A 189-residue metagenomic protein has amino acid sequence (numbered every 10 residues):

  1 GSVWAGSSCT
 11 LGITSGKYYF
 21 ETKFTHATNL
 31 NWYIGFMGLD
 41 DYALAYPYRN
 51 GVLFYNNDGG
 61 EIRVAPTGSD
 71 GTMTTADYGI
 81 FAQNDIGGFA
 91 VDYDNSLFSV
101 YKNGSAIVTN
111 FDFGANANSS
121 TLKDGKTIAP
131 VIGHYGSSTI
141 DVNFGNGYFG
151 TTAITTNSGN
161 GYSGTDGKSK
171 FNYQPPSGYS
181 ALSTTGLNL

Functional and structural regions predicted by a protein language model:
G1-L189: PRY/SPRY (B30.2) beta-sandwich protein-interaction domains and their adjacent Ser/Pro/Gly-rich low-complexity linkers
